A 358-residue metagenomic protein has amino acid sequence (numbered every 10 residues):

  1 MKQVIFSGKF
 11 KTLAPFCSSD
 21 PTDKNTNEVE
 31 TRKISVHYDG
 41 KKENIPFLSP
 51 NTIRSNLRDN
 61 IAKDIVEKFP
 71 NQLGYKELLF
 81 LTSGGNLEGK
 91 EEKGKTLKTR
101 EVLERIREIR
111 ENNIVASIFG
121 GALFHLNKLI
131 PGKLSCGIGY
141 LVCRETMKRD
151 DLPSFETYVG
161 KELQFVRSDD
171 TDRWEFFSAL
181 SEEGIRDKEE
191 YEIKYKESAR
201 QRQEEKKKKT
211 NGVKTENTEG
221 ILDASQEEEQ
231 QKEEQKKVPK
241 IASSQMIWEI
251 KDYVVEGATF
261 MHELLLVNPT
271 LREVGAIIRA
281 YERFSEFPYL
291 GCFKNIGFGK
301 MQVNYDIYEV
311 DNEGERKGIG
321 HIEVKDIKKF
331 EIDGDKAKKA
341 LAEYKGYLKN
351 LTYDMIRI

Functional and structural regions predicted by a protein language model:
M1-I358: RNA-binding basic/glycine-rich loop and surface signature characteristic of RAMP-family CRISPR effectors
